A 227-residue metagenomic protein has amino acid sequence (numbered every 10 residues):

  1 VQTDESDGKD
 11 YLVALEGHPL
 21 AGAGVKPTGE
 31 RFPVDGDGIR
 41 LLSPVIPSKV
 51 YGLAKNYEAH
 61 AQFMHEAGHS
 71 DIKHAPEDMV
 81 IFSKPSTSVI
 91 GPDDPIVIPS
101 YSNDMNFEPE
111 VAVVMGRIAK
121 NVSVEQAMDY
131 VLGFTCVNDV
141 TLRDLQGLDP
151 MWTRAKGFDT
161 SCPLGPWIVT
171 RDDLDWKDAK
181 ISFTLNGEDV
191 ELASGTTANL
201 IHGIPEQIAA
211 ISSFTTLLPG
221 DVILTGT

Functional and structural regions predicted by a protein language model:
V1-M79: N-terminal non-catalytic cap/leader segment that marks the start of a structured domain
A23, R31-V34, R40-S43, H60 (+1 more regions): Catalytic-pocket segment enriched in acidic/His residues
R40-L42, H69-I72, I96-M105, A119-Q126 (+2 more regions): A generic local secondary-structure boundary/capping motif
I46, G91, N106-E108, L218: Residue-level recognition of short, solvent-exposed, well-ordered loop/turn junctions that link secondary-structure
H69-G91, F107: Structural signature of FAD isoalloxazine-binding scaffolds in flavoprotein oxidoreductases
K84-S86, D93, F107-V111, M115-R117 (+3 more regions): Short, structured patches in soluble enzyme cores that scaffold and shape functional sites
